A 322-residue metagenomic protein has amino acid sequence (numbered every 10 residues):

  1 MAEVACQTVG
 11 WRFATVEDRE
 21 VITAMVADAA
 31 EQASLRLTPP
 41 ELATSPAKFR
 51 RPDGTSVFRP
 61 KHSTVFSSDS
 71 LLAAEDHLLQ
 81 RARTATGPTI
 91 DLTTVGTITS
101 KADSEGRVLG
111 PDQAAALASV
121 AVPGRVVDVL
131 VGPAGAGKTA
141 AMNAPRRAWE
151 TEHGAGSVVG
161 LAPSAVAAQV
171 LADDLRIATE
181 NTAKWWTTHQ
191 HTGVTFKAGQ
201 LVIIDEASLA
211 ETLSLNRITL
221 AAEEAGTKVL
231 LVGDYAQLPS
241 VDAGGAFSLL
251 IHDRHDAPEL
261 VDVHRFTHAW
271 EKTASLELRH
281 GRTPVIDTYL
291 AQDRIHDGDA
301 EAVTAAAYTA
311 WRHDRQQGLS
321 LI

Functional and structural regions predicted by a protein language model:
M1-V126, V131-A136, A140-E152, A165 (+1 more regions): Beta->alpha loop/short-helix hinge microenvironment recognizer with preference for catalytic Tyr/His contexts
S70, L109, S119-A121, A134 (+6 more regions): Replace "in large, NTP-powered and nucleic-acid-processing enzymes" with "in large, NTP-powered factors and other
H77, T86, A115-A116, V232-I322: Conserved helicase motor core of P-loop NTPases
P123-G124, A155, F196-A198, E223-G226 (+1 more regions): Short loop/turn elements that form and flank the Walker-type P-loop nucleotide-binding site in RecA-like NTPase cores
D128-A172, V229-V232, L260, R294-D297 (+1 more regions): Conserved RecA-like ASCE P-loop NTPase motor core of nucleic-acid helicases/translocases
A134, E206-A210, Y235-A236: Conserved Walker B
T151-A221, L249-H252, V261-D297: Conserved P-loop NTPase motor core of helicases/translocases
A222-L231, Y235: Substrate-engagement module of ASCE P-loop NTPases
